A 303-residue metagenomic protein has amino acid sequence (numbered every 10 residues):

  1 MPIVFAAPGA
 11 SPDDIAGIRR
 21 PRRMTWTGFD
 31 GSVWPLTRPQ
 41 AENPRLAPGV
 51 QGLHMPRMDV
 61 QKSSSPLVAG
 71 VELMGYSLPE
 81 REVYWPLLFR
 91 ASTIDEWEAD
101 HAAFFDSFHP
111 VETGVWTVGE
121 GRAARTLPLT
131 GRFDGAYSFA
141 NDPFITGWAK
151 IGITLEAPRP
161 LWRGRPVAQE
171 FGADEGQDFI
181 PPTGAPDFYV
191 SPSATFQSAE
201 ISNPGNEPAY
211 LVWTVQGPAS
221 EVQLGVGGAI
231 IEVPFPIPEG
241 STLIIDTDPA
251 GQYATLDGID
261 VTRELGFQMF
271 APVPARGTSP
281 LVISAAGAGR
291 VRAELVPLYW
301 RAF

Functional and structural regions predicted by a protein language model:
M1-K62: Polar/acidic, low-complexity leader/linker segments enriched in S/T/G and N/D
P2-F5, R165-F303: Intrinsically disordered, low-complexity segments enriched in serine, threonine, and glycine
G28, T117-A124, V226-G228, I283-G287: Short acidic, glycine-rich loop/turn motifs
A47-Y84, S138-F139: Short, solvent-exposed beta-alpha or beta-beta edge segments that form flexible loop/patches at the rim of ligand
L67-D95, T146-P160, S279-P280: Oligomerization/assembly interface segments of phage tail-like spikes and tubes
S77-R81, F108-P110, I145-A149, G205-E207 (+2 more regions): Solvent-exposed loop and beta-edge segments used for protein-protein assembly and interaction
S77-Y84, F89-E120: Compositionally biased, low-complexity regions
T117-P160: Short beta-strand and beta-hairpin "edge-sheet" elements
